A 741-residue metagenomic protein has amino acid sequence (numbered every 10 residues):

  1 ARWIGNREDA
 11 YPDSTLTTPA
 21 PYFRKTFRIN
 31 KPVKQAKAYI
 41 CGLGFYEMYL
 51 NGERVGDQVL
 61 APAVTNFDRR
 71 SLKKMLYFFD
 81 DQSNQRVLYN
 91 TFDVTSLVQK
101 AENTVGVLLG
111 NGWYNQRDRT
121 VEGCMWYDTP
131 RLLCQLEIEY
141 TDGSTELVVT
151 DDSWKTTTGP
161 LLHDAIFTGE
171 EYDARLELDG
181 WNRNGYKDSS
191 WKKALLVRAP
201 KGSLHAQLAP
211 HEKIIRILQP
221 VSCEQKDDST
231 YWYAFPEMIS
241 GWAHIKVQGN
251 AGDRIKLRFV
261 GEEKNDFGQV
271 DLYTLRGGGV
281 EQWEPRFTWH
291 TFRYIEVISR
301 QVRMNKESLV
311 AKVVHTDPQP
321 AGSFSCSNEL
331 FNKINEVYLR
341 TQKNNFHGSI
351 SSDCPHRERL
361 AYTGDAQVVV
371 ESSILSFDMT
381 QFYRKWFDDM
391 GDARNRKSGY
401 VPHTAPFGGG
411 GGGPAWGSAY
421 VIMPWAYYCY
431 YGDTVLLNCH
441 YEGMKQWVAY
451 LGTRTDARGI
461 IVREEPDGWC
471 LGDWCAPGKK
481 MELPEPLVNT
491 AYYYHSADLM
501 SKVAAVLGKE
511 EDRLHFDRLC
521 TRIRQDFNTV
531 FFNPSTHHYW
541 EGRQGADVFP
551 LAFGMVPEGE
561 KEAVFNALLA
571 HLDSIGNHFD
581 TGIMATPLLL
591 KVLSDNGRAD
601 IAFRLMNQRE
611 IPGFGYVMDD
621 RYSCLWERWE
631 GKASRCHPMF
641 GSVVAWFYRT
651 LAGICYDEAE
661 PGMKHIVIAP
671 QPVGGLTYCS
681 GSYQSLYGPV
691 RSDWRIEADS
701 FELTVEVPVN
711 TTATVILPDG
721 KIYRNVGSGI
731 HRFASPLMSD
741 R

Functional and structural regions predicted by a protein language model:
A1-H356, G364, Q381-R384, V401-P406 (+3 more regions): Extracellular/oxidizing-compartment recognition motifs
A36-K37, L50, G241-F259, E284-F287 (+6 more regions): Alpha-helical support elements that line or immediately flank enzyme active sites and cofactor-binding pockets
F45, D151-S153, T157-T158, R303-V337 (+9 more regions): Active-site acid/base region of carbohydrate-active enzymes
Y46, R54-A63, M390, N395 (+4 more regions): Active/binding-pocket-proximal capping segment
V105, Y172-D173, R357-E358, S376 (+8 more regions): C-terminal capping/lid segments that line or modulate ligand- or cofactor-binding pockets
C124, D128-E137, T145-W181, L204-I215 (+2 more regions): Non-catalytic C-terminal accessory modules of carbohydrate-active enzymes
P424, Y494-A497, S501: Non-transmembrane amphipathic alpha-helical segments
